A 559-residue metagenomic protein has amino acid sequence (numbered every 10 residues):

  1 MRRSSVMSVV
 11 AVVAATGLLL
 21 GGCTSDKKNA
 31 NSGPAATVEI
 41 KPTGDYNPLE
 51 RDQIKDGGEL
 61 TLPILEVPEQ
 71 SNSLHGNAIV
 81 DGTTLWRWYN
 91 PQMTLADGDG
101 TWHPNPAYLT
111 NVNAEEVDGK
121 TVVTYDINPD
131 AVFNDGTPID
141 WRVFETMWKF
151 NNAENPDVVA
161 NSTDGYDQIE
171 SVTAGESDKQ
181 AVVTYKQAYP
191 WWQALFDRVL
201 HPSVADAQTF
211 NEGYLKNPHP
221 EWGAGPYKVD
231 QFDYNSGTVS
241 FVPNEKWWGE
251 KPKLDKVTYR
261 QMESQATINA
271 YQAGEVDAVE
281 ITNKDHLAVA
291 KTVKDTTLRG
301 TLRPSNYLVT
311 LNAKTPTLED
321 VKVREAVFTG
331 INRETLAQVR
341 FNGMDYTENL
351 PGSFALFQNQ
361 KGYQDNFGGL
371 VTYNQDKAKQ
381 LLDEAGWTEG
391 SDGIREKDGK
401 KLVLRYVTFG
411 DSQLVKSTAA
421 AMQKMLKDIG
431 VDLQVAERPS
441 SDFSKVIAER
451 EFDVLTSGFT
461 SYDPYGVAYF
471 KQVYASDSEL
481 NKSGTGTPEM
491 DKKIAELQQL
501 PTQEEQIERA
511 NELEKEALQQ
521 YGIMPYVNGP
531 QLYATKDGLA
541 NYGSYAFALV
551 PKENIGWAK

Functional and structural regions predicted by a protein language model:
T43-G44, I331-Y363, L414-Q423, I447-K559: Detector for C-terminal structural segments
Q53-K55, T124, A160-Q208: Surface-exposed binding/hinge segments that line and control ligand-binding clefts or catalytic entry sites
G58-E116, W222-G223: N-terminal lobe/hinge region of extracytoplasmic solute-binding protein
R87, G98-D99, D197-P252, K256 (+2 more regions): Gly/Pro-rich hinge or "lid" segments in bacterial periplasmic/extracellular proteins
T110-D157, V182, T317-E319: Aromatic- and charge-enriched surface segment that lines or borders ligand/interaction sites
Y234, T388-S461: Ligand/substrate-recognition segments at binding pockets and active sites
V242, V321-K424, K559: Append "and occasionally in soluble cytosolic enzymes with long acidic Gly/Pro-rich linkers
P243-V289, D432-Q434, P439-S440: Ligand-site clamp/hinge motif
